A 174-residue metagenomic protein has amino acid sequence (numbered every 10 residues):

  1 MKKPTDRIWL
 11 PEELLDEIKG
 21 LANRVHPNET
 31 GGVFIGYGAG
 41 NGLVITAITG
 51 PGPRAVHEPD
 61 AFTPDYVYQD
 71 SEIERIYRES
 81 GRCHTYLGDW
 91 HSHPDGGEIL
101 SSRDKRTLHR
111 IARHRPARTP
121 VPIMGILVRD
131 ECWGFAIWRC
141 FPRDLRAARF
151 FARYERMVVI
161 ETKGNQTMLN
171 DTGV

Functional and structural regions predicted by a protein language model:
M1-Y86, D95-V174: Conserved beta-strand-loop surface patch within small alpha/beta domains used for substrate/adaptor or ligand engagement
H91-H93: Histidine-centered divalent metal-coordination motifs
